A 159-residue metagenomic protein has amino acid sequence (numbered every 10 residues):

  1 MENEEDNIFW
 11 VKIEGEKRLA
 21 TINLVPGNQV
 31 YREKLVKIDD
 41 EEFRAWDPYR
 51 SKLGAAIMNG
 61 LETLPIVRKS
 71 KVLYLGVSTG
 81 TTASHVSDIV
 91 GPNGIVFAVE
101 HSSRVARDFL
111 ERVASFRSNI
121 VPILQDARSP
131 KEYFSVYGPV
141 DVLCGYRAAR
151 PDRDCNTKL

Functional and structural regions predicted by a protein language model:
M1-F43: N-terminal auxiliary segments of SAM/dcSAM-dependent transferases
E2-E5, P26-E33, D47-K71: Conserved alpha-helix/loop element of class I SAM-dependent methyltransferases that forms part of the SAM/SAH-binding
I57, G76, L143: Residue-level signature of catalytic and energy-coupling elements of molecular machines, predominantly ATP/GTP-dependent
N59, S84, D88, E111: Short, well-ordered alpha-helices that flank and scaffold nucleotide-derived cofactor binding pockets
V67-G80, I95-F97: Conserved class I S-adenosyl-L-methionine
S78-P92: Conserved SAM-binding loop of SAM-dependent methyltransferases across substrates and taxa, primarily the Class I
F97-V140, C144: S-adenosyl-L-methionine
A148-L159: A short, conserved alpha-helix within the catalytic core of class I
